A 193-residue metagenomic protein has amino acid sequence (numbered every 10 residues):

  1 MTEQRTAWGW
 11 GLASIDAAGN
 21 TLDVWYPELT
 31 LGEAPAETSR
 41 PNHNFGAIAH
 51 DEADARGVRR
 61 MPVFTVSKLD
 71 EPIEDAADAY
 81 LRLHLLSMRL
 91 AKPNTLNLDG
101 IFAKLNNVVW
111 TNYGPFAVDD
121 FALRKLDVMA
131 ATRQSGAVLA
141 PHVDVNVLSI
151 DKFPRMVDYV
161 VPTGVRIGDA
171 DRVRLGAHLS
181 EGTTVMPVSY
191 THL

Functional and structural regions predicted by a protein language model:
M1-V161: Terminal amphipathic alpha-helical/low-complexity segments used for targeting or macromolecular assembly
Q4-W8, D171, T183: Generic hydrophobic/packing signal
V24, L83, I167, D171-V173: Generic structural hydrophobic/aromatic packing signal, biased to beta-strands
T30-A34, L175, L179-E181: Residues in flexible loops and secondary-structure boundaries
P162, R166-G168, R174, S180 (+1 more regions): Glycine- and small-residue beta-turn/loop positions that connect adjacent beta-strands
T191-H192: Conserved small/polar residues in nucleotide/adenosyl-binding loops
